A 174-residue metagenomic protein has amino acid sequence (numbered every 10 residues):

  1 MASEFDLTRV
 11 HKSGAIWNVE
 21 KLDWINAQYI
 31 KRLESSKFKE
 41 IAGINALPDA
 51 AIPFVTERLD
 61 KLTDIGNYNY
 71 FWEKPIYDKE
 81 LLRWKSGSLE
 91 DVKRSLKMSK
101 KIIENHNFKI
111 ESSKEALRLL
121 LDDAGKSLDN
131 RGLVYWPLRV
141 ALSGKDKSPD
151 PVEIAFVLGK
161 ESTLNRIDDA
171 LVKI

Functional and structural regions predicted by a protein language model:
M1-I174: Conserved nucleotide- and phosphate/pyrophosphate-binding catalytic cores in adenylate/nucleotidyl-handling enzymes
